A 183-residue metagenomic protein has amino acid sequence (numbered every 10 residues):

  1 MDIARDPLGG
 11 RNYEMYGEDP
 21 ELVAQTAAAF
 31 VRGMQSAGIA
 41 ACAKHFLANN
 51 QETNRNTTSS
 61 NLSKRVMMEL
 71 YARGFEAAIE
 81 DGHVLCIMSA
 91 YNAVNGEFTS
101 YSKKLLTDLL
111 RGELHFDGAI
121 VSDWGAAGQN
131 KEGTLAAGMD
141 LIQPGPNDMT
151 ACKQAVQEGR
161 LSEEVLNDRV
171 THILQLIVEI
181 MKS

Functional and structural regions predicted by a protein language model:
M1-S183: Glycoside hydrolase catalytic-domain context in secreted enzymes
